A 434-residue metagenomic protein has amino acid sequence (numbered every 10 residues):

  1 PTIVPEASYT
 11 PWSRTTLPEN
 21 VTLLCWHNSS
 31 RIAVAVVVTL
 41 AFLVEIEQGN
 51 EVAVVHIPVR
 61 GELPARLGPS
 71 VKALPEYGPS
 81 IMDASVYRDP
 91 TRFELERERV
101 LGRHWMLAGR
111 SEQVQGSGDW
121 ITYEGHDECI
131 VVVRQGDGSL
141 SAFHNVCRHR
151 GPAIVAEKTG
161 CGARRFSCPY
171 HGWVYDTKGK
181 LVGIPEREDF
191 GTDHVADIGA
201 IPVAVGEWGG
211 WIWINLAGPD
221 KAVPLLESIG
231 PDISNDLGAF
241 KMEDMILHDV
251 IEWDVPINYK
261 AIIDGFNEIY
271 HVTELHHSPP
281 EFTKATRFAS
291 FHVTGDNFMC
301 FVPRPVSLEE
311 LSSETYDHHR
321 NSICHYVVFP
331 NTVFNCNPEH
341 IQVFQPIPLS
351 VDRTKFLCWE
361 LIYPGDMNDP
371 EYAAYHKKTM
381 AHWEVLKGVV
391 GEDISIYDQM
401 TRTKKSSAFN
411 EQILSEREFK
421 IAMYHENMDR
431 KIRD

Functional and structural regions predicted by a protein language model:
P1-T2, S8-E19, C25-R31: Low-acidity, Ser/Thr- and Arg-rich intrinsically disordered low-complexity segments
N28-S29, A33-A41, E45-I46, V54: Compositionally biased low-complexity segments, especially N-terminal hydrophobic helices that form the hydrophobic
A53-K158, V203-G206: N-terminal pre-ligand scaffold of iron-sulfur
R103-Q113, I184-E188, H325-P330: Short Pro/Gly-enriched beta-strand edge/turn motifs at strand-loop
A108, I154, L181, F409 (+1 more regions): Short clusters of hydrophobic/aromatic residues that line enzyme substrate/ligand-binding pockets
Q113-G218, P224-D232: Rieske [2Fe-2S] iron-sulfur-binding domain
R134, S139, N145, A204-G206 (+1 more regions): C-terminal catalytic domain of Rieske-type non-heme iron oxygenases
